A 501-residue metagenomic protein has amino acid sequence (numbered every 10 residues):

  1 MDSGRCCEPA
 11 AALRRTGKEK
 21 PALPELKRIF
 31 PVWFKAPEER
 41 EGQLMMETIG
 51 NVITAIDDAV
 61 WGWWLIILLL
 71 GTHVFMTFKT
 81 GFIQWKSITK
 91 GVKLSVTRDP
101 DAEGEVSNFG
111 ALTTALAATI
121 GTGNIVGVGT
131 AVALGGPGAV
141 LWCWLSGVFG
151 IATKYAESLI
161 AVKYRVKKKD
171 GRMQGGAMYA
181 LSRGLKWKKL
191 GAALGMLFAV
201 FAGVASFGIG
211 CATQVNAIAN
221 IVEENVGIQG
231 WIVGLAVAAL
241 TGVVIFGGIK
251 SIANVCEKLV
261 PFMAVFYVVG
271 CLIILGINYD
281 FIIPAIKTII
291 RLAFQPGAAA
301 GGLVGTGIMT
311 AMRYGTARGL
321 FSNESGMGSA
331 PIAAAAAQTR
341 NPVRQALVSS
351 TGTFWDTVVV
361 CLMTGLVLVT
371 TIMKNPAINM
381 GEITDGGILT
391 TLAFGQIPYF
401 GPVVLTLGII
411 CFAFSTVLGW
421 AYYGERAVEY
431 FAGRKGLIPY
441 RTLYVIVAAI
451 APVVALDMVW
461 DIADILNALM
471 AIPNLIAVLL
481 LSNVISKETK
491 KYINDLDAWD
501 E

Functional and structural regions predicted by a protein language model:
M45-T122, V132-A139, G150, A449 (+1 more regions): N-terminal alpha-helical transmembrane segments of multi-pass membrane transport and channel/translocase proteins
T48-I49, K79-Q84, G123-V128, S206-A219 (+5 more regions): Transmembrane helix-loop junctions in multi-pass membrane proteins
L68-F75, T80-V92, F198, V215-V222 (+5 more regions): Membrane-interface loop-to-helix entry segments
T72-T77, S146-G171, S182-N216, N220-V244 (+1 more regions): Helix-loop-helix module between adjacent transmembrane segments
T77, E157-R165, L272-T288, P296 (+5 more regions): Extracellular/periplasmic helix-exit of transmembrane alpha-helices
F82-N108, T130-V132, G136-V140, A152-K189 (+4 more regions): Flexible loop linkers connecting adjacent transmembrane helices in multi-pass alpha-helical membrane transporters
D101-L134, I160-G184, L197-G203, G305-F354: Alpha-helical membrane segments and immediately flanking helix-loop junctions that form or couple to the substrate/ion
F149-E157, L235-I249, V260-D280, R313 (+3 more regions): Selective recognition of specific alpha-helical transmembrane segments in multi-pass small-molecule
